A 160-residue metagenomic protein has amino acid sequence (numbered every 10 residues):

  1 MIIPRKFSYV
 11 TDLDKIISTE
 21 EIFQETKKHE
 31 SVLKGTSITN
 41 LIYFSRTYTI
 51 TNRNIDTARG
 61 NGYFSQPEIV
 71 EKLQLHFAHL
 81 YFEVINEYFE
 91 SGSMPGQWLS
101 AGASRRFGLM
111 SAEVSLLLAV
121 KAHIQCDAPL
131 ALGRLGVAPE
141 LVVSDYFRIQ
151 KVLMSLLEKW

Functional and structural regions predicted by a protein language model:
M1-Q24: Acidic, low-complexity proline/glycine-rich segments
V10-D14, S18, L33-Y43, G62-S65 (+3 more regions): Non-transmembrane, amphipathic alpha-helical segments
S18-T26, F44-I50: Helix-boundary capping/turn motifs
E20-G35, T57-G60, L99-R106: Short, charged/polar, low-complexity loop and linker segments that flank or interrupt alpha-helical bundles
S31-F82: N-terminal interaction modules that seed assembly of large macromolecular complexes
I55-V70, F82-S93, P129, G133-E140: Short, solvent-exposed secondary-structure capping/transition elements
Q74-L117: Acidic/His-rich structured neighborhood in mature extracellular/periplasmic domains
A103-W160: Elongated scaffolding segments in large macromolecular assemblies, built predominantly from amphipathic alpha-helices
